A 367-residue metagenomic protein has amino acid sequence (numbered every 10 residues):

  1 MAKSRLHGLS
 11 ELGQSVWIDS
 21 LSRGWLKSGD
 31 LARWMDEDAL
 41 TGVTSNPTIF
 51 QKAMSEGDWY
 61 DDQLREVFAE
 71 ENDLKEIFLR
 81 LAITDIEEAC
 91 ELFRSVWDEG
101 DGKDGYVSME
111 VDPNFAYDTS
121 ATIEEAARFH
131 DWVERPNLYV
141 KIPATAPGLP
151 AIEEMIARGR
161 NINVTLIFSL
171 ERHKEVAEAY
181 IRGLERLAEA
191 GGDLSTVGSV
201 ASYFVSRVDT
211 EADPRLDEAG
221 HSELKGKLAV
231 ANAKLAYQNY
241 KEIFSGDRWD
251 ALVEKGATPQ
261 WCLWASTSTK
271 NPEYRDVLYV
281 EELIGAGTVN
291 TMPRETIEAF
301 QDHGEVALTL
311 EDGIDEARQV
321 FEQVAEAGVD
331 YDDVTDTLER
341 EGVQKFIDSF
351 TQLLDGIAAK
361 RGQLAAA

Functional and structural regions predicted by a protein language model:
M1-G29: N- or domain-start disorder-to-order transition segments that initiate the globular core
S15-W17, T41-T44, D104-S108, N137-K141 (+3 more regions): Structural preference for beta-strand elements that scaffold enzyme active sites
D19-R23, T48, D112-A116, P143-P147 (+3 more regions): Active-site beta-loop-alpha junctions enriched in small/polar residues
W25, D118-E124, I142-I156, S169-I181: Active-site-adjacent beta->alpha loops and helix N-cap segments on the catalytic face of soluble alpha/beta enzymes
N46, M109, V140, M155 (+2 more regions): Conserved, mostly hydrophobic/aromatic
I49-A151: Active-site beta->alpha loop and helix N-cap motifs at the rims of alpha/beta catalytic domains
R160-E295: Catalytic alpha/beta core domains of metabolic enzymes, predominantly
G256-G362: Flexible, acidic glycine-rich loops studded with aromatic residues
